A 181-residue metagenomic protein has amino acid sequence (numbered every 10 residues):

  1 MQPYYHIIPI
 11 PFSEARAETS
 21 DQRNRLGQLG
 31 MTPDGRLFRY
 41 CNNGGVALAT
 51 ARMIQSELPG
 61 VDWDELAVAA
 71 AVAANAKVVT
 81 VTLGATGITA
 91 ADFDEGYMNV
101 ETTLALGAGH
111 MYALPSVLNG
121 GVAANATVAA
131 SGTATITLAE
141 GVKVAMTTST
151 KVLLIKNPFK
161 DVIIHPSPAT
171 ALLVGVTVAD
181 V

Functional and structural regions predicted by a protein language model:
M1-A90, H110-V181: Extracellular receptor-binding modules and their adjoining Ser/Thr/Gly/Asp/Asn-rich linkers
E95-T103, V152: Short conserved beta-strand and strand-loop elements enriched in small hydrophobics with frequent Asp/Gly
E101-A108, A145: Secondary-structure boundary elements
